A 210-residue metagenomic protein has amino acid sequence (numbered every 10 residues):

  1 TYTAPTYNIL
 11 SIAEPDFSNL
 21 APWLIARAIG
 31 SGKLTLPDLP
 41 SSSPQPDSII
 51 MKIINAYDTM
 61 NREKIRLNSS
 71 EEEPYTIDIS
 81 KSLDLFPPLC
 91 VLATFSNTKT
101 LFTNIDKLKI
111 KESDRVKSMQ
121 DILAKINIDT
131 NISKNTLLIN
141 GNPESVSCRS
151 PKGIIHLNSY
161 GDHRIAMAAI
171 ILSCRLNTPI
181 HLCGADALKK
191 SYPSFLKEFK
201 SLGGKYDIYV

Functional and structural regions predicted by a protein language model:
T1-V210: Short, structured segments at the rim of ligand-binding sites
